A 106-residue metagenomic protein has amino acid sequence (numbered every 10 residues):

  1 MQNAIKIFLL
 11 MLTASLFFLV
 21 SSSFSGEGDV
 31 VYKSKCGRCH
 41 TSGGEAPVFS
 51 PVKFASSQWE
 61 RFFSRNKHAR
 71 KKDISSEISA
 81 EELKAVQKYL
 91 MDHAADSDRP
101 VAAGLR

Functional and structural regions predicted by a protein language model:
M1-L10: Bacterial N-terminal signal peptides that target proteins for export
L9-L19: Bacterial N-terminal signal peptides
L19-E27: Sec/Tat signal peptide C-region and signal peptidase I cleavage site
Y32-G43, V86: The canonical Cys-X-X-Cys-His
H40-G43, F63-R70, L90-S97: Sec/Tat-exported extracytoplasmic proteins
A46-E81: N-terminal, post-signal-peptide region of Sec/Tat-exported proteins
S76-L105: C-terminal capping alpha-helices of c-type cytochrome domains
